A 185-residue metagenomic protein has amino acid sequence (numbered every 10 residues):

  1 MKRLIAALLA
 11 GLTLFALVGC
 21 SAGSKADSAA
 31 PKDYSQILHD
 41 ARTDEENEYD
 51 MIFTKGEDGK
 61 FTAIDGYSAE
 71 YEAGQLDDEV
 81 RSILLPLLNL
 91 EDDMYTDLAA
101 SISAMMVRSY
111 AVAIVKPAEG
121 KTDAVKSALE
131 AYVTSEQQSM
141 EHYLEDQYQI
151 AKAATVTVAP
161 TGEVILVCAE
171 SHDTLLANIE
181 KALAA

Functional and structural regions predicted by a protein language model:
M1-L4, L8-G11: Positively charged n-region of N-terminal signal peptides that target proteins for export
F15-G19: C-terminal motif of bacterial Sec signal peptides marking the signal peptidase cleavage site
S21-S24: Bacterial signal peptide processing site
D27-I83, N89-D92: Early exported N-terminus immediately downstream of N-terminal targeting peptides
P31, S35-L38, V112, T122 (+3 more regions): Extracytoplasmic/secreted envelope proteins and their assembly/folding machinery, especially bacterial periplasmic
L85-A131, Q137: Mid-length scaffold segments of soluble, non-membrane domains
A104-M105, I114-K116, Q147-A185: A short, solvent-exposed beta-edge/loop patch
T122-P160: Short Gly/Thr-rich strand-loop-strand
